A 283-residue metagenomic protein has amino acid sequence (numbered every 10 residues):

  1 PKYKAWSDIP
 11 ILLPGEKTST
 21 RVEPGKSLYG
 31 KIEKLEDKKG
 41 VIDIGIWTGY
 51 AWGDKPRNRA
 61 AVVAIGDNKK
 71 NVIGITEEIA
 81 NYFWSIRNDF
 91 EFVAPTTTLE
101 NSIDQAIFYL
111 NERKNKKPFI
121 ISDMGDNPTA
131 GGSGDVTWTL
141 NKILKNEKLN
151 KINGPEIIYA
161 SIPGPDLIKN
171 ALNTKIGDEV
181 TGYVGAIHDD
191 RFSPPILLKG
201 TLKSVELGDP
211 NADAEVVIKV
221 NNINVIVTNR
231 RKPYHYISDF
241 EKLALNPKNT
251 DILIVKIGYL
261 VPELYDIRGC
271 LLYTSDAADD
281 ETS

Functional and structural regions predicted by a protein language model:
P1, D166, V261-P262: Short gly/pro/ser/thr-enriched loop/turn and capping motifs at secondary-structure boundaries
K2-W6: A charged, well-structured terminal subsegment
L13-N221, I226: Hard-cation-handling environments
D123-D126, D135, D251, Y259 (+1 more regions): Acidic side chains
T129, P262, T282: Conserved protein kinase catalytic core
N224, N229-L272: A C-terminal functional module that forms or caps the active site or interfaces directly with catalytic machinery
Y273, A277-T282: Single conserved hydrophobic/aromatic residue that forms the stacking wall/gate of nucleotide- or nucleobase-binding
